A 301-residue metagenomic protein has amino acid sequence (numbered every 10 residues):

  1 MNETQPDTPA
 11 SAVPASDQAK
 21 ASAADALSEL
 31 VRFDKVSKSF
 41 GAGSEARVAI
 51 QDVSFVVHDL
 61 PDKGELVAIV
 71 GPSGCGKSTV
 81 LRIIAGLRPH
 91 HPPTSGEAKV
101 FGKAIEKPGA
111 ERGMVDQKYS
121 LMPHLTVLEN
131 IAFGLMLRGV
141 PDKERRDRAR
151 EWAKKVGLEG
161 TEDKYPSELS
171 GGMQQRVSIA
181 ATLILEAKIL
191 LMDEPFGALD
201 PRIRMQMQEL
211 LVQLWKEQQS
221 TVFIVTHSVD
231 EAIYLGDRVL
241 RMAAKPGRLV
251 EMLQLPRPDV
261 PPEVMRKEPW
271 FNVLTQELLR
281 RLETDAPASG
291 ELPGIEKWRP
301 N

Functional and structural regions predicted by a protein language model:
A85: Helix-to-loop junction immediately C-terminal to a conserved catalytic motif
P93-K107: Conserved ABC transporter NBD signature motif
L128-M136, R146, Q254: Short helical segment in ABC ATPase nucleotide-binding domains corresponding to the A-loop/adjacent helical element
M136, K143-T161, Q213: Conserved ABC ATPase "signature" region
Y165-L169, M173: Conserved ABC ATPase signature
I184-K188: A short, proline-enriched helix->beta-strand linker immediately N-terminal to the Walker B motif in ABC-type P-loop
L190-D193: Catalytic Walker B motif of ABC-type/P-loop ATPase nucleotide-binding domains
